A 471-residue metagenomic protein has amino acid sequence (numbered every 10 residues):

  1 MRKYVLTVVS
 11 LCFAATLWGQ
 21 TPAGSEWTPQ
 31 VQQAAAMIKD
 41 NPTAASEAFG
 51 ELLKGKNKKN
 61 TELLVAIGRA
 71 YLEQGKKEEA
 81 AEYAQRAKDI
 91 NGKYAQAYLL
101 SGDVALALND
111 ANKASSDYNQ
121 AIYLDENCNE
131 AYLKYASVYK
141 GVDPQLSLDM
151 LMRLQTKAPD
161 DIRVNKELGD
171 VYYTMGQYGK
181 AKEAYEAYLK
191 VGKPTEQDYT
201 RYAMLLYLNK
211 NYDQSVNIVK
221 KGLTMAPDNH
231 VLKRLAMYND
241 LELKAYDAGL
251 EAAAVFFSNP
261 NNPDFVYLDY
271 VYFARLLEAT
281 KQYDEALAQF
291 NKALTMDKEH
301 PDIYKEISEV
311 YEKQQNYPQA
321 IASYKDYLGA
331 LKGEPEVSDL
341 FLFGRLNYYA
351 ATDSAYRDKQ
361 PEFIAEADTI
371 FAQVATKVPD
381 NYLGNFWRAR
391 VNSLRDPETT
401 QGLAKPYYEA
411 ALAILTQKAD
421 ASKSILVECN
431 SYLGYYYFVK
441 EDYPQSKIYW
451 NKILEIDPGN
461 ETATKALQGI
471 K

Functional and structural regions predicted by a protein language model:
M1-V8: Bacterial N-terminal signal peptides that target proteins for export
V5, F13, Q20-K440, T462-K471: Alpha-solenoid helical repeat scaffolds
Y436-V439, N451-I456: Short, flexible active-site recognition loops that position polar ligands and cofactors
K447-I448, E455-G469: Alpha-helical oligomerization segments
